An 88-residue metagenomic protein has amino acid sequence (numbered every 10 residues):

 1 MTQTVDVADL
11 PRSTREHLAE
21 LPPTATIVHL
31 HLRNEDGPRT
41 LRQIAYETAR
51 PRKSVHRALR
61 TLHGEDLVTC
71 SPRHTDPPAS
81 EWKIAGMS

Functional and structural regions predicted by a protein language model:
M1-H17: Long, low-complexity, charged/polar intrinsically disordered regions in eukaryotic proteins
T14-A25, T40, S71-S88: Short, cationic-aromatic polyanion-contact patches
L32-D36: Short helix-capping/hinge SLiMs at alpha-helix to coil transitions
G37-E47: Short acidic, hydrophobic short linear motifs in intrinsically disordered regions
R50-G64, P77: Short amphipathic alpha-helical interaction segments
H63-R73: A short, conserved structural fragment
